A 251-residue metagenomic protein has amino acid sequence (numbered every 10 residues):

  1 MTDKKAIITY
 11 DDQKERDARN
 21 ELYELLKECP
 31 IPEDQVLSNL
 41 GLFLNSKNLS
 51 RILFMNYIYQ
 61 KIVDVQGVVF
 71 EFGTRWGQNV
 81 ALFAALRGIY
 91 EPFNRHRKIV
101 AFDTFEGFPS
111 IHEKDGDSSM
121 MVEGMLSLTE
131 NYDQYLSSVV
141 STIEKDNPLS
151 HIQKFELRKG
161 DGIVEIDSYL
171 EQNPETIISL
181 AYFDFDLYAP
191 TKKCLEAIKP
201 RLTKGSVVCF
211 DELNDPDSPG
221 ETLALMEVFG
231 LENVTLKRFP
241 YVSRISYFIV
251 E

Functional and structural regions predicted by a protein language model:
T2-Y10, K14: Leucine-rich tandem repeat or coiled-coil scaffolds
Q13-E15, R19-S46, V63, G67-E251: S-adenosylmethionine/decaboxylated-SAM
L53-D64: Conserved alpha-helix/loop element of class I SAM-dependent methyltransferases that forms part of the SAM/SAH-binding
